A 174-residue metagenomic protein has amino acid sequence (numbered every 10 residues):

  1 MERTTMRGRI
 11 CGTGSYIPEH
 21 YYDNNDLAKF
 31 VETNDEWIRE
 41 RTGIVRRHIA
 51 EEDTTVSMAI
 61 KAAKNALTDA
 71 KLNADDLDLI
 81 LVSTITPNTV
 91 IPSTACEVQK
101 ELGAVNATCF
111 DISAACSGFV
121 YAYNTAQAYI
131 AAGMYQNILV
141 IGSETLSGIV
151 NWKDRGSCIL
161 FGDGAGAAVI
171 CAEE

Functional and structural regions predicted by a protein language model:
M1-D78, L102: Conserved "HGTGT" condensation-loop signature of ketosynthase/thiolase-family condensing enzymes that catalyze
E2-T5, F30, T68-D75, N88-E174: Acyl-thioester C-C bond-transforming condensing/cleaving domain
R9, L81, D111: Conserved beta-strand segments that form the floor/walls of ligand-binding pockets within enzyme and binding domains
D53, I85-N88: Short, surface-exposed acidic/glycine-rich loop or hinge patches that mediate macromolecular interfaces
D78-I85: Short glycine-rich or small-residue beta-strand-to-loop segments that form or flank ligand, phosphate, metal/Fe-S
